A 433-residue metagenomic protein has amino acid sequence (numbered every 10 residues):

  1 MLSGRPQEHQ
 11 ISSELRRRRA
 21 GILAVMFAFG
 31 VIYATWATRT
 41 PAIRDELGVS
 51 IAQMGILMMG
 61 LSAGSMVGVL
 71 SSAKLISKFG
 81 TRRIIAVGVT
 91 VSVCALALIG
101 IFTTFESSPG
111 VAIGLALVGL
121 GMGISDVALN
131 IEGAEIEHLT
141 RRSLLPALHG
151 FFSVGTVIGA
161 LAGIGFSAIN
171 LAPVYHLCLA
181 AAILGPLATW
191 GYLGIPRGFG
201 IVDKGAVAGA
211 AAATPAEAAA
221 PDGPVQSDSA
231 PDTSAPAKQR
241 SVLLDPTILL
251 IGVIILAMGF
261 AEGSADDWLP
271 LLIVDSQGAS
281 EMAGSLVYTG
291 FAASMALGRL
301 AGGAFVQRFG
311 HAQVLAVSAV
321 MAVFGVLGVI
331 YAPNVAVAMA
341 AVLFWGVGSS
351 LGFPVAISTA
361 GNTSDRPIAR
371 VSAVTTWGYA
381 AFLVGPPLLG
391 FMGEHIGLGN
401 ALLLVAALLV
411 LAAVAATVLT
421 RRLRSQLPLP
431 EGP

Functional and structural regions predicted by a protein language model:
F27, E106-S125, V337-S350: Hydrophobic core of transmembrane alpha-helices in multi-pass small-molecule transporters, especially MFS/SLC-type
T38-A52, D267-A283: Short amphipathic helix-loop junctions that connect adjacent transmembrane helices in Major Facilitator Superfamily/SLC
G68-T81, S167, G298-H311, G393-E394: Helix-to-loop junctions at the C-terminal end of transmembrane segments in multipass secondary transporters
R82-I85, L315-A316: Primarily marks hydrophobic transmembrane alpha-helices of the MFS/SLC 12-helix fold
T90-F105, M321-P333: C-terminal ends and interior cores of transmembrane alpha-helices in multi-pass membrane transporters/permeases
G123-L139, S350-D365: Intracellular juxtamembrane helix-capping segments at the cytosolic ends of symmetry-related transmembrane helices
V174-L193, L402-V418: Symmetry-related core transmembrane helices of the 12-TM Major Facilitator Superfamily/SLC fold
F309-A356: C-terminal transmembrane helical hairpin of 12-TM major facilitator-type secondary transporters
